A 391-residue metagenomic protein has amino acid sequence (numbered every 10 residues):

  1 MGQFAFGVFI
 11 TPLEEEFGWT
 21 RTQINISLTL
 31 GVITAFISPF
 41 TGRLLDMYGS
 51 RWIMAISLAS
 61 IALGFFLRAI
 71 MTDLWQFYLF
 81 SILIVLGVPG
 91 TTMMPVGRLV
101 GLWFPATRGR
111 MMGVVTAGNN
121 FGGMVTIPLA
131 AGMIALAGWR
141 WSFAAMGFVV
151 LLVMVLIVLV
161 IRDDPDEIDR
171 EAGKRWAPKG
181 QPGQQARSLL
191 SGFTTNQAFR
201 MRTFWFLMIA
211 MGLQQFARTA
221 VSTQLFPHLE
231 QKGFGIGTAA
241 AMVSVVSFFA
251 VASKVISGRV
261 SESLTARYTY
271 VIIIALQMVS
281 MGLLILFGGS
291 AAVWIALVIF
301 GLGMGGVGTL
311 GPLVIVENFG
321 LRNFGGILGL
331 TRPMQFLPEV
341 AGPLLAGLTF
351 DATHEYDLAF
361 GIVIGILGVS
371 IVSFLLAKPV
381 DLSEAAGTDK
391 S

Functional and structural regions predicted by a protein language model:
F6-T11, N196-A252, S257: Extracytoplasmic gate region of multi-pass secondary transporters
L13, G90-F104, G306-F319: Intracellular juxtamembrane helix-capping segments at the cytosolic ends of symmetry-related transmembrane helices
T29-R43, S244-I256: Central cavity-lining transmembrane alpha-helices of secondary-active solute carriers, predominantly the Major
I37-L74, R267: Conserved MFS/SLC helix-loop-helix module at the cytosolic interface between two early adjacent transmembrane helices
G64, Q76-T91, A292-G305: Hydrophobic core of transmembrane alpha-helices in multi-pass small-molecule transporters, especially MFS/SLC-type
N119-E167: Helix-loop-helix hairpin linking two adjacent transmembrane segments in secondary transporters
F148-G183, S373-K378: C-terminal membrane-cytosol helix-exit motif in multi-pass small-molecule transporters
T238, S244-A250, K254-I256, S263-V314: C-terminal transmembrane helical hairpin of 12-TM major facilitator-type secondary transporters
